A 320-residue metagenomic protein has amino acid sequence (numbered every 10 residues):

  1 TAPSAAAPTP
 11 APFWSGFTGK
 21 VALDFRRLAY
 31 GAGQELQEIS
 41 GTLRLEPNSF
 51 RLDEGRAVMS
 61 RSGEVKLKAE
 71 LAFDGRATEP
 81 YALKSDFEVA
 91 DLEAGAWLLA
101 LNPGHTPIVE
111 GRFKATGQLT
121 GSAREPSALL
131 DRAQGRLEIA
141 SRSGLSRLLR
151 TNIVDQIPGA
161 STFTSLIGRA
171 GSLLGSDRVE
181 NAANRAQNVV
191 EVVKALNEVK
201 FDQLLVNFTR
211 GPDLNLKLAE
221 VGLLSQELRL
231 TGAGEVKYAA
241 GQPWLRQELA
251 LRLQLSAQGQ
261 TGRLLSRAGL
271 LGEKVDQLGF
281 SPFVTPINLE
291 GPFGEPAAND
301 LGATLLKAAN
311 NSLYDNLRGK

Functional and structural regions predicted by a protein language model:
T1, F13-G31, E35-G291, A303-N310 (+1 more regions): Small-residue helix/turn framework positions
A2-P10: Intrinsically disordered, low-complexity linkers and terminal tails enriched in Pro/Gly and often acidic or mixed-charge
G319-K320: Long, low-complexity intrinsically disordered regions
